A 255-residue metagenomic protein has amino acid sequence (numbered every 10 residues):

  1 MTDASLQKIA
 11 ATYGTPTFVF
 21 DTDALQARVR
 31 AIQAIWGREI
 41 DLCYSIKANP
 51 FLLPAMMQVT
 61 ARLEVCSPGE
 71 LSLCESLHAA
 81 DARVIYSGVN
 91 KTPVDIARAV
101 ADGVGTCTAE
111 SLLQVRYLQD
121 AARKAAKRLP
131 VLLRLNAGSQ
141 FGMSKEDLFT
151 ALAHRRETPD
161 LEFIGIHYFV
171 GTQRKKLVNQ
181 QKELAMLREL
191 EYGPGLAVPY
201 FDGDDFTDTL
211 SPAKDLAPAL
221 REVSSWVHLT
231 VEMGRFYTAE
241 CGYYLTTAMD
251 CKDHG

Functional and structural regions predicted by a protein language model:
M1-L129, E157-E162: A charged N-terminal "starter" segment
G14-P16, A101-T106, A137-K145, K176-Q180 (+1 more regions): Glycine-rich tight-turn/loop motif centered on a GG-T
D23, S45-F51, C66-E70, V89-K91 (+6 more regions): Active-site beta-loop-alpha junctions enriched in small/polar residues
I32, L118, A151, L187 (+1 more regions): Hydrophobic alpha-helical packing residues
I35-E39, H154-F163, D215-L229: A structural motif corresponding to the C-terminal end of an alpha-helix and its immediate exit/capping segment
L53-M57, E75-L77, I96-A97, V115-R123 (+5 more regions): Distinct, well-ordered alpha-helical segments
A122-A125, P130-L190: Internal metal/ion-chelating core segments
T172, K176-G255: C-terminal active-site-proximal or functional interface alpha/beta core segments in diverse enzymes
